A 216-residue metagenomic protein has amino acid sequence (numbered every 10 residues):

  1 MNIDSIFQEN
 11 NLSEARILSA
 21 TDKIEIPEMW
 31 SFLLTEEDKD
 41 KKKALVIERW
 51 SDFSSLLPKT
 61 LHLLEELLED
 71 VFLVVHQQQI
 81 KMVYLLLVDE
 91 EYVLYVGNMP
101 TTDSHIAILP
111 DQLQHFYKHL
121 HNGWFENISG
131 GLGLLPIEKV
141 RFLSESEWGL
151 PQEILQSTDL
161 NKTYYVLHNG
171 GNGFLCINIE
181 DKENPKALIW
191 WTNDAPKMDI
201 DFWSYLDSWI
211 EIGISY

Functional and structural regions predicted by a protein language model:
M1-G173: A surface-exposed partner-binding patch
H168, I179-E183, A187-Y216: Alpha-helical oligomerization segments
